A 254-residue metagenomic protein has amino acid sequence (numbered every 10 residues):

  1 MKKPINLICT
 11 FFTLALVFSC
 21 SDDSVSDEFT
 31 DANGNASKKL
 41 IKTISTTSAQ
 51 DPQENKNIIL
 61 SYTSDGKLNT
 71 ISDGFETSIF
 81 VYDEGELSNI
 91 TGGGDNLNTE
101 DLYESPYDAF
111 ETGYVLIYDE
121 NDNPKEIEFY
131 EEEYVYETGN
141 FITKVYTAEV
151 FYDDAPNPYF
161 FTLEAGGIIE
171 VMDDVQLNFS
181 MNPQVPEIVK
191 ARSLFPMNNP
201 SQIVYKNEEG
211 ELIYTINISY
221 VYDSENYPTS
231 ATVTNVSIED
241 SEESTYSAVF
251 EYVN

Functional and structural regions predicted by a protein language model:
M1-I8: Bacterial N-terminal signal peptides that target proteins for export
L16-S19: C-terminal motif of bacterial Sec signal peptides marking the signal peptidase cleavage site
D22-N254: Buried hydrophobic residues that stabilize the cores of well-folded domains
